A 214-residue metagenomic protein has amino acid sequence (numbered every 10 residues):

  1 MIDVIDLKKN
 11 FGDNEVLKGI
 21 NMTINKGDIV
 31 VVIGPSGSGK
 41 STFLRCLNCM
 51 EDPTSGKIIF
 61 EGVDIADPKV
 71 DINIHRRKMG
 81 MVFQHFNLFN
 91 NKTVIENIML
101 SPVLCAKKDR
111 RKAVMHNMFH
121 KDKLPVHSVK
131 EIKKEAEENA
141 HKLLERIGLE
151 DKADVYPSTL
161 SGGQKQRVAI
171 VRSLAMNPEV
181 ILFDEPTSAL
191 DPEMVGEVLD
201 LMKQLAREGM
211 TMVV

Functional and structural regions predicted by a protein language model:
N48: Helix-to-loop junction immediately C-terminal to a conserved catalytic motif
G56-D67: Conserved ABC transporter NBD signature motif
I65-G80, L104, V126-E137, R207: ABC ATPase NBD coupling module
V155, M176, E208: Conserved signature/switch motifs of ABC ATPase nucleotide-binding domains
Y156-L160, Q164: Conserved ABC ATPase signature
I181-D184: Catalytic Walker B motif of ABC-type/P-loop ATPase nucleotide-binding domains
P192-M194: Helix N-cap at the start of a conserved alpha-helix in ABC-type nucleotide-binding domains
